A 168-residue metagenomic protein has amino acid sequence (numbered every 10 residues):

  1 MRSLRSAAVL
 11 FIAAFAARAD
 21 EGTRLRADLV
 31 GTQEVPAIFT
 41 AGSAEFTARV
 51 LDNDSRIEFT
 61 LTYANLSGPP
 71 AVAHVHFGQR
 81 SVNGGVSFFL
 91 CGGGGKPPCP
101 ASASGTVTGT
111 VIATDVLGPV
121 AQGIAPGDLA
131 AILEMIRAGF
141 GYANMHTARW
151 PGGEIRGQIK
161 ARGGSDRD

Functional and structural regions predicted by a protein language model:
M1-A8: Bacterial N-terminal signal peptides that target proteins for export
V9-A19: Hydrophobic h-region of N-terminal signal peptides that target proteins for export in Gram-negative bacteria
D20-D168: N-terminal leader/targeting pre-sequences
